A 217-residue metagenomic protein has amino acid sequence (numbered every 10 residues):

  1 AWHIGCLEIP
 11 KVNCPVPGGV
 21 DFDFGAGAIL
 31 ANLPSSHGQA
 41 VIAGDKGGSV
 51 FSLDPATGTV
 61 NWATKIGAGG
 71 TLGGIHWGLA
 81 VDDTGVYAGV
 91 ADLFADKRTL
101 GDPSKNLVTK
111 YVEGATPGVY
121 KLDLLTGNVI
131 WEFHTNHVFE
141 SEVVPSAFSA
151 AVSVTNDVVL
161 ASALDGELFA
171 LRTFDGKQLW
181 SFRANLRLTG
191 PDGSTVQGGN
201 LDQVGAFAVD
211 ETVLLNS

Functional and structural regions predicted by a protein language model:
A1-G25, I29-S149, S153-S217: Extracytoplasmic/lumenal domain signature
